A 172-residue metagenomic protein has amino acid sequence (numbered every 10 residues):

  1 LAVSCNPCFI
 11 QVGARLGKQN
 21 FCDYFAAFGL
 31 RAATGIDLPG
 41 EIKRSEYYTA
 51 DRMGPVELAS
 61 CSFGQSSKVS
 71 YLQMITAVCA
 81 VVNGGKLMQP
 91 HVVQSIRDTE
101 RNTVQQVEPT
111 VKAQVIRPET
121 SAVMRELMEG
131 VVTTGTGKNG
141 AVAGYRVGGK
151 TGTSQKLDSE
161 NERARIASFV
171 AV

Functional and structural regions predicted by a protein language model:
L1-V172: Beta-lactam-recognizing serine transpeptidase/beta-lactamase-like catalytic domain environment
